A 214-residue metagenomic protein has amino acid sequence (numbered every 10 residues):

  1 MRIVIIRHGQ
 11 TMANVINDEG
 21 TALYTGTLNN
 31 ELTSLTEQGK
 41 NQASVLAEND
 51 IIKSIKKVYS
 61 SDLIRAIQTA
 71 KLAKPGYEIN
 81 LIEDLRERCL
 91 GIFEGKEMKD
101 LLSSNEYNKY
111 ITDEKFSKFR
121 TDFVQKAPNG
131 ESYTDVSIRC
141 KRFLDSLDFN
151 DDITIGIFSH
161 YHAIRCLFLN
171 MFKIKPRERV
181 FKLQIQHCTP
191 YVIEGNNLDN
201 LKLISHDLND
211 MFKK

Functional and structural regions predicted by a protein language model:
M1-R2, I82, R88-L102, E106 (+2 more regions): Acidic, low-complexity terminal tails and accessory targeting/binding regions of phosphate-metabolizing enzymes
I3, G9-Y77: Active-site-proximal alpha-helix that buttresses catalytic centers in soluble enzyme cores
H8, H160: Short, conserved phosphate/pyrophosphate- and ester-handling motifs at nucleotide-, phospho-/glycolipid
N29-E31, A73-R139: Phosphate-handling substructures
I51-D84, N108-S117, F172, V192-K214: Conserved histidine-centered catalytic loops in small-molecule metabolism enzymes
I51-S54, L147-I153: Glycine-rich phosphate-binding loop signature in dinucleotide/nucleotide-binding domains
S60-S61, I138, F158-S159: Short beta-strand scaffold positions
Y161-R165: GST superfamily/GST-like fold recognition
